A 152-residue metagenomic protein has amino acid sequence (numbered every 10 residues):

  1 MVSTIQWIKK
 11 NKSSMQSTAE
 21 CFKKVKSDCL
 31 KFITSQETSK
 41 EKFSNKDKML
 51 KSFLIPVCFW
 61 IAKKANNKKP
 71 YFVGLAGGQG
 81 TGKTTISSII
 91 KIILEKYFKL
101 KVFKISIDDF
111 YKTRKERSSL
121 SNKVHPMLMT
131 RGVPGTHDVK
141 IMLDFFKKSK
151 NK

Functional and structural regions predicted by a protein language model:
M1-L54: Charged, amphipathic alpha-helical linker segments immediately N-terminal to NTP-binding catalytic cores
T38-M49, F103, F110-K152: Conserved nucleotide-sensing/catalytic segment adjacent to the nucleotide-binding pocket in NTP-handling enzymes
I55-N66: Pre-Walker A adenine-sensing motif
N67-V73: Pre-Walker A (Motif I) flank of P-loop NTPase domains
G78: P-loop (Walker A) phosphate-binding loop of NTP-binding proteins
T81: ATP-binding Walker
T84: Walker A/P-loop
I92-F103: Post-Walker A helix-loop "phosphate-sensing" segment adjacent to the P-loop in P-loop NTPases
